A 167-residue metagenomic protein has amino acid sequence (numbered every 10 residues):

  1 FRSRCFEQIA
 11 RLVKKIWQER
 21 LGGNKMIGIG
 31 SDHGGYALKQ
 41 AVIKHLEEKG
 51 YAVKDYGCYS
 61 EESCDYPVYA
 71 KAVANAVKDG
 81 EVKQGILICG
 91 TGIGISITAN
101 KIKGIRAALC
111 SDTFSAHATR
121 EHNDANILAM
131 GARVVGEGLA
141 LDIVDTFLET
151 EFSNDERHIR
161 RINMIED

Functional and structural regions predicted by a protein language model:
I27-V42: N-terminal beta1-alpha1 ligand-phosphate binding loop
G30, L87-G92, C110-S111, A129-G131: Short beta-strand segments
G34, T113-D167: C-terminal binding/interaction regions
A41-Y51: A short, Lys/Arg-enriched amphipathic alpha-helix followed by its capping loop at the start of a domain
A52-S63: A short beta-strand-loop structural module common to alpha/beta enzyme folds
Y69-A108: Helix-adjacent hinge/juxtasegments
